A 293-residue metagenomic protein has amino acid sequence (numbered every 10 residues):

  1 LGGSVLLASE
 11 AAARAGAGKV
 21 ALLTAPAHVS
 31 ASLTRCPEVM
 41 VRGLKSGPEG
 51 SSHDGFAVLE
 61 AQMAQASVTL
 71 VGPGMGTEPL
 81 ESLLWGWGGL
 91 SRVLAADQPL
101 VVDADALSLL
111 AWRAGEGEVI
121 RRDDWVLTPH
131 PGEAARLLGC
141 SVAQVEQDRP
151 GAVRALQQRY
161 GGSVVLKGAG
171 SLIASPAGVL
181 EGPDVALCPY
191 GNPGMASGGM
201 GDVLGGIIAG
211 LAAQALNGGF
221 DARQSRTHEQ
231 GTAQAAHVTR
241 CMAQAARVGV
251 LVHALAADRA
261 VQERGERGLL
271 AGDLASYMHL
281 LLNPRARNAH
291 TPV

Functional and structural regions predicted by a protein language model:
L1-A104, S108-V293: Small-residue (G/A/S/T)-rich helix-start motifs and N-terminal tracts that mark the onset
